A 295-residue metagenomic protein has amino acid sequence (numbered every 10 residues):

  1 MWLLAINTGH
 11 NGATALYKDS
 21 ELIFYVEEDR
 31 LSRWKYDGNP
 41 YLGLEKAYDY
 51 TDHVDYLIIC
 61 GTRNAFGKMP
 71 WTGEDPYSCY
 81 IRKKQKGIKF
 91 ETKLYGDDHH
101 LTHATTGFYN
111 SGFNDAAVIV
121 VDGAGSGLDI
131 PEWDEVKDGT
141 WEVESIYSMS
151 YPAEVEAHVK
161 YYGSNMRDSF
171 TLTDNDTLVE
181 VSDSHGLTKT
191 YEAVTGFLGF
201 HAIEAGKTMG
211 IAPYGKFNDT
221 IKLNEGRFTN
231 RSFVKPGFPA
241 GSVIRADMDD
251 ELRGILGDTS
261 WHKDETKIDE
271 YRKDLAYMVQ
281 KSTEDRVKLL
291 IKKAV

Functional and structural regions predicted by a protein language model:
M1-V295: Short acidic/glycine-rich loops and adjacent helix/strand connectors that line catalytic pockets where negatively
